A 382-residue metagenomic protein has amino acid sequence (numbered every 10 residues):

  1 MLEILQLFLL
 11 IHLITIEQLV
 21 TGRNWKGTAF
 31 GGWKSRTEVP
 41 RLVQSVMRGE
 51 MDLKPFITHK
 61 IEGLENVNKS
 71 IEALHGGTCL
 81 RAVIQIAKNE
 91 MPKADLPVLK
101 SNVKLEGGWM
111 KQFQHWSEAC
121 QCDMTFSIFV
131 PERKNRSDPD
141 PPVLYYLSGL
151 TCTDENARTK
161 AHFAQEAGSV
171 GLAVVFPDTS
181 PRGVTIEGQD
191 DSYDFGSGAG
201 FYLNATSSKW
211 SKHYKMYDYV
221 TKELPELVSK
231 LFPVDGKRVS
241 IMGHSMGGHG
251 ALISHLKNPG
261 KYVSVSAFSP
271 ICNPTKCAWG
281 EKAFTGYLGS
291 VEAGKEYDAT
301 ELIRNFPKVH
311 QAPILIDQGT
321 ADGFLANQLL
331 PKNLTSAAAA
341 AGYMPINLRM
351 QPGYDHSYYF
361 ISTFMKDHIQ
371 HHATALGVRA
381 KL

Functional and structural regions predicted by a protein language model:
M1-T28, N66-N68: Glycine-rich cofactor phosphate-binding loops and adjacent beta1-alpha1 units of small-molecule cofactor enzyme domains
E3-L7, A29-G32, I57, D178-T179 (+2 more regions): Short strand-turn motif at the edge of the Rossmann-like AdoMet-binding core
T15-G22, S45-E50, N102-E106: Short, conserved catalytic or adaptor-binding loops enriched in Gly and charged residues
W25, W33, I314-Q318: C-terminal transmembrane module of eukaryotic multi-pass membrane proteins
K34-E90: C-terminal hydrophobic helical "lid"/dimerization subdomain of Rossmann-like NAD(P)H-dependent oxidoreductases
P92-L382: Non-catalytic cap/lid and distal C-terminal segments of serine-dependent acyl enzymes
